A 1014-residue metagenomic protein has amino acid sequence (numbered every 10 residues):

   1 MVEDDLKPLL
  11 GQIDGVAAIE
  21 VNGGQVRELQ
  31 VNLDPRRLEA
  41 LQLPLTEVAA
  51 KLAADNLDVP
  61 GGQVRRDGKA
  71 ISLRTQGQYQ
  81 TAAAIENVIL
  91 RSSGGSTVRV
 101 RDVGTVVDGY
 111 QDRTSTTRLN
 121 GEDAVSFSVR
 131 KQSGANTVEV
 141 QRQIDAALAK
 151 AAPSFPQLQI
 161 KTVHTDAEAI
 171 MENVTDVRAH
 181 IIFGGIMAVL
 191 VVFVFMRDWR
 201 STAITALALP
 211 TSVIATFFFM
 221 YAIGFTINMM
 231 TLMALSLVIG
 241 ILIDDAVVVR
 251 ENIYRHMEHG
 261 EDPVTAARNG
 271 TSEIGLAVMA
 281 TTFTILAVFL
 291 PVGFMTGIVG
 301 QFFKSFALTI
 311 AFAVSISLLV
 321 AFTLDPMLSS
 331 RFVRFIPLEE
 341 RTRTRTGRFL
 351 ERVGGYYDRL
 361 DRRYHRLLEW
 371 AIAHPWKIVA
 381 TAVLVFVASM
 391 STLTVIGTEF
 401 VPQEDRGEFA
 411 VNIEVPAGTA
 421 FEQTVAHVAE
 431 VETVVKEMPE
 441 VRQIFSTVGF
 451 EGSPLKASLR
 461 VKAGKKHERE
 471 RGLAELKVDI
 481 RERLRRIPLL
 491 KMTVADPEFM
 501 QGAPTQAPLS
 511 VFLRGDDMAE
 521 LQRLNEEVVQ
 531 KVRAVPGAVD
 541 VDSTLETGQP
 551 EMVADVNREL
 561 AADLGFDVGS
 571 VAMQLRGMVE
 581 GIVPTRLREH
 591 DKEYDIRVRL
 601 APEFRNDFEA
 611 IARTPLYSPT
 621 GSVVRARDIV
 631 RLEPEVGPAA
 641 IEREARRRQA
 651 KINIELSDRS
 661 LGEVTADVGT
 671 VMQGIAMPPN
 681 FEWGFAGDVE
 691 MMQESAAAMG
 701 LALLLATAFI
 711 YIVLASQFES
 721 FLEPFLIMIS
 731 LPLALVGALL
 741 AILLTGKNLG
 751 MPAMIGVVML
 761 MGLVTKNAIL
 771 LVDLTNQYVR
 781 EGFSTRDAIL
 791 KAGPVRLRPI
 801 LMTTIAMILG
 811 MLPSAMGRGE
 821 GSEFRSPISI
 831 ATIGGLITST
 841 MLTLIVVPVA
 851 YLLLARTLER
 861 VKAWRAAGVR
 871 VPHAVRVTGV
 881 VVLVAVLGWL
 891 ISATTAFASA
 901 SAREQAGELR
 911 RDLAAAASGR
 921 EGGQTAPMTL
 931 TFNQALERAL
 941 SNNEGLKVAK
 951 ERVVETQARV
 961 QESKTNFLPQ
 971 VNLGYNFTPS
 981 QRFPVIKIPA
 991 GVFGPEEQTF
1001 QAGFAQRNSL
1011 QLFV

Functional and structural regions predicted by a protein language model:
M1-Q25, E47, A53, V395-K466 (+3 more regions): Extracytoplasmic/periplasmic
L9-G184, F193, A266, Q522 (+4 more regions): Extracytoplasmic/periplasmic membrane-proximal domains and adjacent transmembrane bundles of envelope biogenesis
R36-L57, T75-Q78, E422-A503, E559-G581: Solvent-exposed, membrane-proximal periplasmic/extracellular interface segments of envelope transport and secretion
I170, V174, R250, R255-F283 (+3 more regions): Helix-loop junctions and hydrophobic alpha-helical segments within the transmembrane domains of large membrane
I186-Y254, D262, F312, A708-R796 (+4 more regions): Hydrophobic transmembrane alpha-helices and their membrane-interface caps in long multi-pass transport proteins
T211, R903-V1014: Short flexible linkers and secondary-structure junctions
I239-I253, G275-F294, Q301-F349, L459 (+5 more regions): Transmembrane alpha-helices and their membrane-interface boundaries in multi-pass membrane transporters and channels
I274, G347-V401, V478, V511 (+1 more regions): Signature of alpha-helical transmembrane segments and their immediate interfacial
